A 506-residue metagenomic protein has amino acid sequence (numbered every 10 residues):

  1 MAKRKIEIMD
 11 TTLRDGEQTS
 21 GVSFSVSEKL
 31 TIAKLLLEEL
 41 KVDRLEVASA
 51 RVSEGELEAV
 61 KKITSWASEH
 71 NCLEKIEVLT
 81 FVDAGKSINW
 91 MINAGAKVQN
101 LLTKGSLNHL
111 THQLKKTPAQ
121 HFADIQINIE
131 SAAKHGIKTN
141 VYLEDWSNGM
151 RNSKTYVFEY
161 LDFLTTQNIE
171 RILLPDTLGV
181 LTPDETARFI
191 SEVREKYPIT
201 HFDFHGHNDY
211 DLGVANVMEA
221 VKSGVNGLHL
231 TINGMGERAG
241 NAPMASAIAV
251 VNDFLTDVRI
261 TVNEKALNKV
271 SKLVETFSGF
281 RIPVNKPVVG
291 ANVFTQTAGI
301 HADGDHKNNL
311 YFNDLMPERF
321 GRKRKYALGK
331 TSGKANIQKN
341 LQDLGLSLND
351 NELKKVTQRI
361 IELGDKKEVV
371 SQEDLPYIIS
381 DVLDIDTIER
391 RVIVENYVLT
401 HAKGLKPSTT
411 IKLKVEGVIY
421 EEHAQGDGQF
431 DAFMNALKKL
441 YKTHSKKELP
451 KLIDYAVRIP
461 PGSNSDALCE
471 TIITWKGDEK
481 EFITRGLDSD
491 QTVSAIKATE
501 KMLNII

Functional and structural regions predicted by a protein language model:
K3-I8, R14-D15, T19-R44, W66 (+4 more regions): Alpha/beta enzyme core
K5-I6, D10-T12, T256-H423, S463-L468: A mid-to-C-terminal "edge-of-domain" accessory segment
L13, S49-A50, F81-D83, T103-S106 (+6 more regions): Short, ordered loop/turn segments at secondary-structure junctions
Q18-T19, S23, E28-I32, L37 (+2 more regions): Non-catalytic terminal/interface segments that mediate subunit docking, oligomerization, and allosteric communication
E39, W66-H70, L102, N128-S131 (+13 more regions): Change "in soluble alpha/beta enzymes" to "in soluble alpha/beta proteins
R51-N71, I76-L79, D83-I88: N-terminal active-site wall of soluble small-molecule enzyme domains
L178-L181, R188-K307, N313: Catalytic alpha/beta core domains of metabolic enzymes, predominantly
L230-E237, A249-I260, F320-Y326, D343 (+1 more regions): Short beta-alpha connecting loops at secondary-structure transitions that line or flank enzyme active sites
